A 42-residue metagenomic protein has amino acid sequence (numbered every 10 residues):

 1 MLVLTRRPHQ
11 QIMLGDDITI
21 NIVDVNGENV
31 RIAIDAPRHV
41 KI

Functional and structural regions predicted by a protein language model:
M1-I42: Compact, glycine-rich, soluble single-domain proteins
